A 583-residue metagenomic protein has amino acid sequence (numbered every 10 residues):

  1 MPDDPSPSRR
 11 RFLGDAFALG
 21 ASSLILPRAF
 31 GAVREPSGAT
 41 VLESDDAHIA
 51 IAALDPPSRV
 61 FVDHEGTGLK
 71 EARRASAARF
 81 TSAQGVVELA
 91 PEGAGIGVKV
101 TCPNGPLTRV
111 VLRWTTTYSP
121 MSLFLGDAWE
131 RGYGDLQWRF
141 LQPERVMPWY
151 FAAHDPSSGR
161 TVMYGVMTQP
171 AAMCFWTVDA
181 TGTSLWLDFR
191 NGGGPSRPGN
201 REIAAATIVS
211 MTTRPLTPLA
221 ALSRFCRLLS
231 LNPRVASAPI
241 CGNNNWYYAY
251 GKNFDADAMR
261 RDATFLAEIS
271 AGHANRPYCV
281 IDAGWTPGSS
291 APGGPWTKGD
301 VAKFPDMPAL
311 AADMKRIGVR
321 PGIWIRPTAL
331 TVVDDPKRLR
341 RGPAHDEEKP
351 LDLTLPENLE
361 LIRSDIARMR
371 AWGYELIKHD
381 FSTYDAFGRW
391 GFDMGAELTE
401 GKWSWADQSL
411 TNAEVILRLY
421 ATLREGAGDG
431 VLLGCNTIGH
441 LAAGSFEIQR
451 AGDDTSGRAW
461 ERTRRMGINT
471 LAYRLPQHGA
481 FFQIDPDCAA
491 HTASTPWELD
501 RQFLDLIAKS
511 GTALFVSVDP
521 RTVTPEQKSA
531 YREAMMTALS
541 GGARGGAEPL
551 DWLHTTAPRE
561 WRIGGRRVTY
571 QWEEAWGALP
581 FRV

Functional and structural regions predicted by a protein language model:
D4, R11-A32: N-terminal export signals
L26-H48: C-terminal segment of N-terminal export signals and the immediately downstream linker at the start of the mature
T40-P277, L376: Carbohydrate-recognition beta-sandwich/jelly-roll modules in extracellular/periplasmic carbohydrate-active proteins
I96, R227-L228, T264-L266, D306-L310 (+2 more regions): Short alpha-helical segments and helix-capping/turn motifs at coil-helix boundaries
C102-N104, A153-S157, A263-S270, M314 (+3 more regions): Hydrophobic, Leu/Ile/Phe/Ala-enriched alpha-helical segments that form helix-helix packing faces
G199-R201, N244, Q408-V583: Active-site-proximal substrate-binding groove within the catalytic cores of carbohydrate-active enzymes
N275-H491, Q527: Aromatic- and carboxylate-enriched substrate-binding clefts and catalytic-loop regions of carbohydrate-active enzymes
